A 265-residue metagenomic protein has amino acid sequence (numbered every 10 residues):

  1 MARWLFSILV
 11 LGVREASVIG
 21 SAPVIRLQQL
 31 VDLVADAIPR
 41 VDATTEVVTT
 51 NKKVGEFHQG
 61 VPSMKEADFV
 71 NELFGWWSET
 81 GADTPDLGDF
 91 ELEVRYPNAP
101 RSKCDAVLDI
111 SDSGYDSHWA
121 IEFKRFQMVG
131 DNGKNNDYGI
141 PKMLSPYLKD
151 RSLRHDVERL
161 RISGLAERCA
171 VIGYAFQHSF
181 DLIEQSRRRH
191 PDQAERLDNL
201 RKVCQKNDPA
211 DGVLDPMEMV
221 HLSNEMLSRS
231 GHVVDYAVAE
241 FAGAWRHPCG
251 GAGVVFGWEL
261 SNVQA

Functional and structural regions predicted by a protein language model:
V13, V18-S21: Interfaces and regulatory segments of ATP-dependent nucleotide/adenylate/phosphodiester-chemistry enzymes
L30-E93: Acidic-basic catalytic patches of nuclease active cores, encompassing PD-(D/E)XK and other metal-cofactor nuclease
M64, D68, E72, R101 (+1 more regions): Short, well-structured alpha-helical interface segments that form or flank functional binding sites
L87-A120: Catalytic centers of nucleases
A106-L108, S117-N132, D137, L160: Conserved catalytic cores of phosphodiester-cleaving nucleases, focusing on short active-site segments
K134-S228: Acidic, metal/cofactor-coordinating or nucleic-acid-engaging core segments within structured domains
C204-Q264: Class I S-adenosyl-L-methionine
